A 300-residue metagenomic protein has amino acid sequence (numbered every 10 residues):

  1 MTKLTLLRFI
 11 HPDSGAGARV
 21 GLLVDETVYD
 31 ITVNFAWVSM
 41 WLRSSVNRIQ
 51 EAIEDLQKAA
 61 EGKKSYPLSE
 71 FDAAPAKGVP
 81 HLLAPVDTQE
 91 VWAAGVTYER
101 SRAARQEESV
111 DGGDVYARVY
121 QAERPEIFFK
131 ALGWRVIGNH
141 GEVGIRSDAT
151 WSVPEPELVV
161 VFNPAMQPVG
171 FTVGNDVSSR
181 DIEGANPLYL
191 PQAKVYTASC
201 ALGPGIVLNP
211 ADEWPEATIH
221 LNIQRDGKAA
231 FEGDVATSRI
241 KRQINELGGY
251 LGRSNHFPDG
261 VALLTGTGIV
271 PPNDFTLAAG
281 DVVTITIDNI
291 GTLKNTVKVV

Functional and structural regions predicted by a protein language model:
T2-H11, Q50-G227: Active-site microenvironments in enzyme catalytic cores
L4-N47: Gly/serine-rich nucleotide phosphate-binding loop at the start of the catalytic core of nucleotide/ADP-ribose-handling
G17, R180-V300: Catalytic-pocket segment enriched in acidic/His residues
V24-T27, V33-V38, T88, N175-V177 (+2 more regions): A short, sequence-level motif marking secondary-structure junctions
V28-Y29, Y98, A230: Short, isolated positions in well-ordered beta-strands
Y29, V169-G170, K294: General beta-strand recognition
